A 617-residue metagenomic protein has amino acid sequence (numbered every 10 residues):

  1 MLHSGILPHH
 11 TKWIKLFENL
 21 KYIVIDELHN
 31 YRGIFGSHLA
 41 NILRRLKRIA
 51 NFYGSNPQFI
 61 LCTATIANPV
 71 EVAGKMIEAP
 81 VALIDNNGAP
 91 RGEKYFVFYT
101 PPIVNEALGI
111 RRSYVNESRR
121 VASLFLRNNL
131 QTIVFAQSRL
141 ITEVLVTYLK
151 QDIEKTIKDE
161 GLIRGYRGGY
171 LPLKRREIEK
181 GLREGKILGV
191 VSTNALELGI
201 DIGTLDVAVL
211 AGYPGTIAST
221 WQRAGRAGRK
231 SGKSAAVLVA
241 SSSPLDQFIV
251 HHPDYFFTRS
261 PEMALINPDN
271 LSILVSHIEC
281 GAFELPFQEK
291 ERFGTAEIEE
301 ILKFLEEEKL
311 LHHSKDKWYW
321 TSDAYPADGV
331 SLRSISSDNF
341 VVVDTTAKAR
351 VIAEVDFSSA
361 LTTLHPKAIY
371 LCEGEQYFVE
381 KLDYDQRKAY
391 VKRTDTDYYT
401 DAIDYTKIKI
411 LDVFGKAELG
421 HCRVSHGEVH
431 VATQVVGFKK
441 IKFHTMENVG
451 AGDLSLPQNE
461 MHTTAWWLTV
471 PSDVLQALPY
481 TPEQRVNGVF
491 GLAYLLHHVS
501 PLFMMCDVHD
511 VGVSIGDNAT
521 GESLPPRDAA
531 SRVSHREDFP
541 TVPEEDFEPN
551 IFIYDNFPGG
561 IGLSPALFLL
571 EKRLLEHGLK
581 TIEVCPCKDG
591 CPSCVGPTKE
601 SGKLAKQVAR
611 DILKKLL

Functional and structural regions predicted by a protein language model:
M1-S4: Adenylate-forming
L7-P286, E291-A327, S334-S337, A347: Helicase motor core with emphasis on the C-terminal RecA-like subdomain
T63, V595-T598: Cys/His-coordinated zinc-binding microdomains
S138, L171, T216, N270 (+4 more regions): Helix N-cap and loop-to-helix transition residues
K233-A236, S242-R259, S272, H277-E289 (+5 more regions): Extended Lys/Arg-rich polyanion-binding regions
C585, G590-C594: Short cysteine clusters
